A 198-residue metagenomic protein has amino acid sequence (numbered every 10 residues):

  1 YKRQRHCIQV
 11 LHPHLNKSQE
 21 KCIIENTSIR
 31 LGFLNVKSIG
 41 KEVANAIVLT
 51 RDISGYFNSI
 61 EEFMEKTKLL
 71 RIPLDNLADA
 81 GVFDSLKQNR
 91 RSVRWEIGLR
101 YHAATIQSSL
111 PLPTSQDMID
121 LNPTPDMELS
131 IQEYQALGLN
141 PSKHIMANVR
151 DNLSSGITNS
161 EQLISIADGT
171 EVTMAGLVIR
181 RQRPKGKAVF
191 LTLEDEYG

Functional and structural regions predicted by a protein language model:
Q4-A167, Q182: Sliding clamp-binding short linear motifs that recruit DNA-associated proteins to replication/repair hubs
R30, T173-A175, F190-T192: Beta-strand secondary-structure signal
T170-P184: Structural detector for short beta-strands of small beta-barrel domains
R181-G198: OB-fold (S1/OB) nucleic-acid-binding surfaces
